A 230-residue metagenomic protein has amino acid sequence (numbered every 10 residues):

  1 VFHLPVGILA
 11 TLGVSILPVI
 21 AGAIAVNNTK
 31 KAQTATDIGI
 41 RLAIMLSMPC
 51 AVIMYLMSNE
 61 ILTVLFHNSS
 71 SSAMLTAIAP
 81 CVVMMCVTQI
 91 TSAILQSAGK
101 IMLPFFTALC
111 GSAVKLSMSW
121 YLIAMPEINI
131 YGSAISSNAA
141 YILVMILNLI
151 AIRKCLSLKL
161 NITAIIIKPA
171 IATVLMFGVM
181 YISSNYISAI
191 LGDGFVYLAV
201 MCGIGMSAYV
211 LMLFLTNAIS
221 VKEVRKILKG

Functional and structural regions predicted by a protein language model:
V1-V87, T91-I94, K100: Specific pore-lining/lateral-gate transmembrane helices of multi-pass inner-membrane transport and insertion machines
I24-N27, G99, P126-I128, I219: Membrane-helix interface residues
A35-Y55, I61-L65, I130-L156, P169-A170: Short alpha-helical transmembrane segments in multi-pass integral membrane proteins
N59-S69, A124, N185-D193: Membrane-interface helix termini and inter-helical loops of multi-pass transporters
A73-I123, I130-R153, G205: Short runs within selected transmembrane alpha-helices of multi-pass transporters and secretion channels
A73-M74, N129-S133, N161, I165-P169 (+2 more regions): Residue-level signature of transmembrane alpha-helical entry/exit and packing/kink sites in multi-pass membrane
S119-Y121, T173-A189: Hydrophobic alpha-helical transmembrane segments in multi-pass integral membrane proteins
Y181-G230: Membrane-proximal transmembrane or re-entrant/amphipathic helices at the cytosolic face
